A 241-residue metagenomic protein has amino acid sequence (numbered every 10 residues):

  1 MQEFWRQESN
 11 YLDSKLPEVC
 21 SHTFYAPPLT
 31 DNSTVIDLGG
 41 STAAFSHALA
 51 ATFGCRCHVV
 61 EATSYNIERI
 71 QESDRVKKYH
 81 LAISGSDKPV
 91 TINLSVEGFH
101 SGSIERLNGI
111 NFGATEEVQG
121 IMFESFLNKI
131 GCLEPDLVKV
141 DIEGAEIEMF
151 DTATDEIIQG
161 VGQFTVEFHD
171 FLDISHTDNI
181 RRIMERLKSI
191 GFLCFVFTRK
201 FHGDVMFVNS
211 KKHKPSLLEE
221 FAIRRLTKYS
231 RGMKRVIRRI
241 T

Functional and structural regions predicted by a protein language model:
M1-T241: Phosphate/nucleotide-binding beta-alpha loop and adjacent structural elements of enzyme active sites
